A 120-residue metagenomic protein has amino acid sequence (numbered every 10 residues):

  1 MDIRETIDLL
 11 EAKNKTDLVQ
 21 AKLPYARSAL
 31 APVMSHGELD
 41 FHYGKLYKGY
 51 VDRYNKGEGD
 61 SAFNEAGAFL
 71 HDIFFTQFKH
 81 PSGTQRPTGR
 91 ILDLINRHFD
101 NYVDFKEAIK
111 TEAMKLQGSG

Functional and structural regions predicted by a protein language model:
D2, T6-G120: Feature for soluble, non-membrane regions of globular proteins
